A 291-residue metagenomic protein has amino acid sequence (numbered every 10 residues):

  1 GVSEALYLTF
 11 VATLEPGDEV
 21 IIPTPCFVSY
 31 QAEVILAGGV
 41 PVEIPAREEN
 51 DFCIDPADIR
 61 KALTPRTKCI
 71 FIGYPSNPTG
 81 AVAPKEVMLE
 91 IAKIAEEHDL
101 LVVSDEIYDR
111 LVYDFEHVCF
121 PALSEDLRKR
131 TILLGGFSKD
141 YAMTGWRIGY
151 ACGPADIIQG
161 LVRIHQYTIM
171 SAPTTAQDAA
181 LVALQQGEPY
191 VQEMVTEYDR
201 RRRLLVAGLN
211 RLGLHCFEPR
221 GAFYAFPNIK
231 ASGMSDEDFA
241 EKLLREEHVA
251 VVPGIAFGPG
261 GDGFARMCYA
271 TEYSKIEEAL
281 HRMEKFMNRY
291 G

Functional and structural regions predicted by a protein language model:
G1-G291: PLP-dependent class I/II
